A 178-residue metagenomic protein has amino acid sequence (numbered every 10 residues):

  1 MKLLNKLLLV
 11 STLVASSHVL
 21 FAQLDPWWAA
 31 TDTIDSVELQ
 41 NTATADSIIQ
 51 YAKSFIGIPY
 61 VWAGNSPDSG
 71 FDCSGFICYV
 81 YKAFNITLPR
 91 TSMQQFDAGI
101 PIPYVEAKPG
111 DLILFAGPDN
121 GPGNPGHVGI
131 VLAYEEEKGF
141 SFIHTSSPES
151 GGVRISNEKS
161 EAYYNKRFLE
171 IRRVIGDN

Functional and structural regions predicted by a protein language model:
K2-L9, L13-V14, H18-I58, G139 (+1 more regions): Intrinsically disordered, low-complexity, Pro/Ser/Thr/Asn/Gly/Ala-rich spacer/linker segments adjacent to signal
L24-Q40, P125-N178: Aromatic- and glycine-rich peptidoglycan recognition patches
T44-A52, D72-C73, V80, E106 (+1 more regions): Stable alpha-helical elements in mature extracytoplasmic
F55-G57, K108, N124-G126, E137: Extracytoplasmic
I58-P109, N120: Catalytic cysteine-centered active-site loop
L112: Conserved PDZ fold ligand-binding element
D119-N120, A162: Short Gly/Pro-enriched turn/cap motifs at secondary-structure boundaries
